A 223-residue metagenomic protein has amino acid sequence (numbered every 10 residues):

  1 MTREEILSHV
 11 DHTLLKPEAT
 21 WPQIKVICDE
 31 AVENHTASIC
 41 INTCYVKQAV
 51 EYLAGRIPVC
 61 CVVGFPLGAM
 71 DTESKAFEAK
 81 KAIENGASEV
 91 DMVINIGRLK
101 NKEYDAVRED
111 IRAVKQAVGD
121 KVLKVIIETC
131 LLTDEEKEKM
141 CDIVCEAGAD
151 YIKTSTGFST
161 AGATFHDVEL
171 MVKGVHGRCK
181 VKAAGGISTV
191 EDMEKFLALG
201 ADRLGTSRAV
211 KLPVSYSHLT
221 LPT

Functional and structural regions predicted by a protein language model:
M1-V10, L14, V46-A54: N-terminal amphipathic alpha-helix/helix-capping segment at the start of soluble metabolic enzymes
H9-N34, C60, F65, T72-I96 (+2 more regions): Alpha/beta enzyme core
A37-V46: N-terminal glycine-rich phosphate/pyrophosphate-binding loops that anchor nucleotide-derived ligands and cofactors
T43, I94, T156, G185 (+1 more regions): Short secondary-structure boundary segments
V63-G68, R208-K211: Short, acidic/turn-prone active-site loops that include or flank metal/cofactor- and phosphate-binding residues
L197, T206-Y216: C-terminal helical cap(s) of enzyme catalytic domains, especially alpha/beta-barrels
Y216-T223: Conserved small/polar residues in nucleotide/adenosyl-binding loops
